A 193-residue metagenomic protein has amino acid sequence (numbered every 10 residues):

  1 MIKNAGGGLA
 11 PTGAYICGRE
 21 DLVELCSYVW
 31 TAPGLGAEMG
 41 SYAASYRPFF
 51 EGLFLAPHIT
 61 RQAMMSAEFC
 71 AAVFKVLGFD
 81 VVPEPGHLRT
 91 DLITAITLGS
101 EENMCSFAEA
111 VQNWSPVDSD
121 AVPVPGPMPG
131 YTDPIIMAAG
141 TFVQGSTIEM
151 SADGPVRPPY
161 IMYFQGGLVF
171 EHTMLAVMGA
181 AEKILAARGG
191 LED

Functional and structural regions predicted by a protein language model:
I2-N103, K183-D193: Active-site C-terminal subdomain of aminotransferase-like
K75-E192: Conserved C-terminal alpha-helix-loop-beta "cap" of PLP-dependent enzymes that closes/shapes the active-site mouth
